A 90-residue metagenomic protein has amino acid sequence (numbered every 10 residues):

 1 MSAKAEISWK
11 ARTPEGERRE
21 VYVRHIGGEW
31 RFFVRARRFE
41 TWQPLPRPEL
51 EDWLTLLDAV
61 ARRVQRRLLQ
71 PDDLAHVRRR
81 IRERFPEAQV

Functional and structural regions predicted by a protein language model:
M1-E15, R38-E40, Q70: Negatively charged, low-complexity tracts enriched in Asp/Glu with abundant Ser/Thr
A3-S8, T13, G27, E51-T55 (+1 more regions): Domain-level signature for proteins that mediate thiol-based redox and metal-cofactor handling
G16-E20: Short, surface-exposed coil-to-beta transition loops
Y22-E40: Short beta-strand segments and strand-loop junctions that repeat across beta-rich extracellular domains
R35-V90: Mixed-charge, Lys/Arg-enriched low-complexity segments
